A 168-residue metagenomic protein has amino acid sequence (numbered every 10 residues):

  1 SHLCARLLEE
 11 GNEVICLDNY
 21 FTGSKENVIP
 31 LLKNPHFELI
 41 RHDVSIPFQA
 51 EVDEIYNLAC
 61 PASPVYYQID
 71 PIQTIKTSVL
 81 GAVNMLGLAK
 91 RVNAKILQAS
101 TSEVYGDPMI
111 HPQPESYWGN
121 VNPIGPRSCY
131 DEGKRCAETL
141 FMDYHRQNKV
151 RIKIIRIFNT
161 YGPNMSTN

Functional and structural regions predicted by a protein language model:
S1-P163: N-terminal Rossmann-like NAD(P)+-binding domain of SDR-like oxidoreductases, especially those catalyzing
T167: ATP-dependent carboxylate-amine ligase catalytic core
